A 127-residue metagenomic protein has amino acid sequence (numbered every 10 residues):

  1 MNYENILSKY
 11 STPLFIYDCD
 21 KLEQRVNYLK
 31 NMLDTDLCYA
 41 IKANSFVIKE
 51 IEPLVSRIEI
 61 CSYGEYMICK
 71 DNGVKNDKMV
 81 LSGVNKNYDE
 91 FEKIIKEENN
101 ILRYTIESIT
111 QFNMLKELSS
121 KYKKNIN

Functional and structural regions predicted by a protein language model:
M1-I126: A charged N-terminal "starter" segment
